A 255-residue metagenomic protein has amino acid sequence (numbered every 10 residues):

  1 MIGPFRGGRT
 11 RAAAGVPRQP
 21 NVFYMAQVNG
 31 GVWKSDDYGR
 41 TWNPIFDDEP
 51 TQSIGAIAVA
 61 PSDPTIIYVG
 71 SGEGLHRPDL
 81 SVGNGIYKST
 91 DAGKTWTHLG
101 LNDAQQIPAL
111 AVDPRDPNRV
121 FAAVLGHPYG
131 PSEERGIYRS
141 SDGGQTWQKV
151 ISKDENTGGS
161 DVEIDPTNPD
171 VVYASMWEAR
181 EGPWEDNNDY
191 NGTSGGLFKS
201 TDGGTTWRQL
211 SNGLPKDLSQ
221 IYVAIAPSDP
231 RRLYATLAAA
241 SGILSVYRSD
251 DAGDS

Functional and structural regions predicted by a protein language model:
M1-S255: Beta-propeller blade termini and top-face loops
